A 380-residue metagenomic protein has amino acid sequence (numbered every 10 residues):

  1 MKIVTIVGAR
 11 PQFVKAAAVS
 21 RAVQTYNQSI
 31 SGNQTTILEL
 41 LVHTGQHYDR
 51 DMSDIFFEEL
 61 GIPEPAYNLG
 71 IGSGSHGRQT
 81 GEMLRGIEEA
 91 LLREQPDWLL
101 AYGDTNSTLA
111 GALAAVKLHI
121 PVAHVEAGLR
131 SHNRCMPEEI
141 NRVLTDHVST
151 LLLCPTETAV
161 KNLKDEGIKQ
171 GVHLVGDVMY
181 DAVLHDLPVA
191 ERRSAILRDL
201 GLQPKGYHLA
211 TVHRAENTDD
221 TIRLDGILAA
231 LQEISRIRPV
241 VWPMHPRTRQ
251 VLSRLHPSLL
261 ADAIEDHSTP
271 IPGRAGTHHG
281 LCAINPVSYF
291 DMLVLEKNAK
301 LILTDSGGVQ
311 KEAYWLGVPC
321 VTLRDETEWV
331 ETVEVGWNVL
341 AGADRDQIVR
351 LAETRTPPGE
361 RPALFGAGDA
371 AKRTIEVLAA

Functional and structural regions predicted by a protein language model:
M1-I237, Q250-A380: Nucleotide-activated sugar donor-binding and catalytic core shared by glycosyltransferases and related lipid-linked
V241-R249: Glycosyltransferase donor-sugar binding loop
